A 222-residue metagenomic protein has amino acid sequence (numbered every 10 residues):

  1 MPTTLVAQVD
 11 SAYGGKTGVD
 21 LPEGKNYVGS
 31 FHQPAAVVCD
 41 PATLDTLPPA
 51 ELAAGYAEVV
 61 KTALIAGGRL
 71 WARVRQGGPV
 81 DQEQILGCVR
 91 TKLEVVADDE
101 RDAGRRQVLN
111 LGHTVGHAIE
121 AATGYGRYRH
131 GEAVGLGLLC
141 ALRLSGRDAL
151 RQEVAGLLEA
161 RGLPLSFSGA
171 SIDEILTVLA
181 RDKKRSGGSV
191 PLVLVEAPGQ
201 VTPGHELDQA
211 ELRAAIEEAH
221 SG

Functional and structural regions predicted by a protein language model:
M1-Q76: A glycine/threonine-rich phosphate-anchoring loop and its flanking beta-alpha core in nucleotide/phosphate-binding
P2, D40, H113, L138 (+1 more regions): Residue-level signal for inorganic ion chemistry
T3, A7-G14, K25, V108 (+4 more regions): Short glycine- and Lys/Arg-enriched binding-loop motifs that mark or flank ligand-binding interfaces
A36, G68, L93, L163 (+1 more regions): Generic structural signal for secondary-structure transition and capping sites
P49, A53, G67-W71, Q82 (+3 more regions): Alpha-helix initiation and N-capping motif
A57-V59, A149-G222: C-terminal charged capping/lid subdomain of soluble metabolic enzymes
A72-D173: Active-site segments that bind and position negatively charged phosphate/pyrophosphate groups
